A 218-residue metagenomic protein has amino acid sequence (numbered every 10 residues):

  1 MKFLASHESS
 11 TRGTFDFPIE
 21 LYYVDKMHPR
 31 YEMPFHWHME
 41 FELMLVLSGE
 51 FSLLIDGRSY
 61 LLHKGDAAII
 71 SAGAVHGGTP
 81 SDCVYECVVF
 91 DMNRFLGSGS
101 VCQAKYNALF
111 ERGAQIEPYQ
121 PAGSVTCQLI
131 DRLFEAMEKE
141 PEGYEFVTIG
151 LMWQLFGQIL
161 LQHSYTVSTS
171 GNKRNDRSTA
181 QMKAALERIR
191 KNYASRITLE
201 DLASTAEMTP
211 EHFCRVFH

Functional and structural regions predicted by a protein language model:
M1-D25, V75-E138, G157-V167: A hydrophobic/aromatic-rich effector-binding and dimerization subdomain of bacterial HTH-type transcriptional regulators
L21-H38: Conserved short histidine dyad/triad with adjacent acidic residue
H36-L53: Short, conserved beta-strand element in jelly-roll/cupin
G57-A72: Short acidic-glycine-tyrosine-enriched beta hairpin
V125, R174-A185: N-terminal positioning helix adjacent to the helix-turn-helix/winged-helix DNA-binding module
E138-Q154: All-alpha amphipathic helical-bundle segments outside canonical DNA-binding/catalytic cores that form hydrophobic
S164, A184, R188-H218: Basic/polar phosphate-binding segments, predominantly the helix-turn-helix DNA-binding elements of transcriptional
